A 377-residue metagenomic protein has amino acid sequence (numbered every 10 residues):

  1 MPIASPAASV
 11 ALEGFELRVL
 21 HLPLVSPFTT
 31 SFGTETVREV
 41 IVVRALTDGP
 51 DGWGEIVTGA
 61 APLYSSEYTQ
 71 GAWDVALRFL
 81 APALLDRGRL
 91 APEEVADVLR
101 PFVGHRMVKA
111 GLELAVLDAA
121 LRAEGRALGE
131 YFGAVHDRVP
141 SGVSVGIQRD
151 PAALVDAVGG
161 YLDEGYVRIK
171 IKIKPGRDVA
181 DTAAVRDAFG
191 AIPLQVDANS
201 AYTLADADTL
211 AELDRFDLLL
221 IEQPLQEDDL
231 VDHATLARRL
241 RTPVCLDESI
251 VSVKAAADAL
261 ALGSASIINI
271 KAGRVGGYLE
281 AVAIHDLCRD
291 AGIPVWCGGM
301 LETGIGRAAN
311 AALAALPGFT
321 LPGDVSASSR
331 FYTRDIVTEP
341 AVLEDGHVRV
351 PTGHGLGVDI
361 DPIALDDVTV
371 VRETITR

Functional and structural regions predicted by a protein language model:
P2-L194, A201-L204, D208, E212-R215 (+2 more regions): N-terminal capping/lid subdomain adjacent to the active-site entrance of alpha/beta enzymes
G133-G142, R186, A211-I221, A256-R274: Long, low-complexity, intrinsically disordered polar/charged segments
V167-P175, P193-S200, D217-E227, P243-S252 (+1 more regions): Catalytic beta/alpha-barrel core
D228-C245, I250-H347, P351: Shared catalytic-loop signature of beta/alpha-barrel
